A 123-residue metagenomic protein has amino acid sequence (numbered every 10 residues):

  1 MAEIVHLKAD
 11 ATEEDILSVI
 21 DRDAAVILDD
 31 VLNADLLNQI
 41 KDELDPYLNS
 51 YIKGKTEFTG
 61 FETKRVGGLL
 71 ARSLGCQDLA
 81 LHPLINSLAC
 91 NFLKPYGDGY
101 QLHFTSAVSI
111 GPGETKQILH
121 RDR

Functional and structural regions predicted by a protein language model:
M1-R22, D29-R123: Non-heme Fe(II)-dependent double-stranded beta-helix
